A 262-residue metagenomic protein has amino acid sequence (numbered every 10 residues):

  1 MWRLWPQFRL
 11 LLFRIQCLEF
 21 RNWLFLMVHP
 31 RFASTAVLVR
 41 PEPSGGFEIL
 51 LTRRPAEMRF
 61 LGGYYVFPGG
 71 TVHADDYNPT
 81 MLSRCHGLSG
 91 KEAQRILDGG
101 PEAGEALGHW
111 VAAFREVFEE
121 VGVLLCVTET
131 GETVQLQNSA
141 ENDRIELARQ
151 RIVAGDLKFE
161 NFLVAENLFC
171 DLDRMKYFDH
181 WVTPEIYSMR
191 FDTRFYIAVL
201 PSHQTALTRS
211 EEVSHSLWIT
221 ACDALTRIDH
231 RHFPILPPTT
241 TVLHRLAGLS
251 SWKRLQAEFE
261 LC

Functional and structural regions predicted by a protein language model:
W2, F8, L12-F13, C17-C262: N-terminal leader/linker segments that precede catalytic domains of diphosphate-processing enzymes
